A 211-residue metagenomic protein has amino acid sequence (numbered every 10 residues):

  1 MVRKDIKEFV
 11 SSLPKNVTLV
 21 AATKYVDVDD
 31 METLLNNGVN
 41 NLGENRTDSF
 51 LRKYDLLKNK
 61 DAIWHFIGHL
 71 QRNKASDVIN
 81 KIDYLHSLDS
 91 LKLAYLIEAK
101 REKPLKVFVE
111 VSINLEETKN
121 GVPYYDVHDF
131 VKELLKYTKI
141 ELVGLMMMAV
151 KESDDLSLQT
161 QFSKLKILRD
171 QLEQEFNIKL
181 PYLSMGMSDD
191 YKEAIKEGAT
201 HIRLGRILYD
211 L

Functional and structural regions predicted by a protein language model:
M1-L168, L172-D189, I195-E197: Conserved alpha/beta-domain cores
H86, A199-L211: Gly/Pro- and small hydrophobic-enriched strand-loop and loop-to-helix capping segments that sit at the rims
S188-K192, I207-D210: A short, acidic, flexible beta-alpha connecting loop/helix-capping segment that sits on the rim of active
